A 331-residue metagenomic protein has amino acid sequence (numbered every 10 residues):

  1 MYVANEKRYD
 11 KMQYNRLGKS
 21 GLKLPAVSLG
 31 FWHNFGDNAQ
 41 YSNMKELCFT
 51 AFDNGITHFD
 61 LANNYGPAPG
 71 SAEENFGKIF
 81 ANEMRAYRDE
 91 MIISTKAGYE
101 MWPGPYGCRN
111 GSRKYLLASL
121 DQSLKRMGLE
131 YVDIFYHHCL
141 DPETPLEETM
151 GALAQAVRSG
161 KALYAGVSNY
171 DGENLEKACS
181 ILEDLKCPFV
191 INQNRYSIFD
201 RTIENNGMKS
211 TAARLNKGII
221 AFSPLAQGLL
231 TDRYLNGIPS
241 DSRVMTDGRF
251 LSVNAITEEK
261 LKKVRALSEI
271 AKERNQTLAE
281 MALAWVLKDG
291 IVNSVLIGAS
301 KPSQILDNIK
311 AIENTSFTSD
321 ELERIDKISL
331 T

Functional and structural regions predicted by a protein language model:
M1-M91, R158: N-terminal binding-site loop/beta-alpha segment at the start of enzyme catalytic domains that lines or forms
Y2-E6, K11, T144-T331: Beta/alpha (TIM)-barrel catalytic core signal, keyed to glycine-rich beta->alpha loops juxtaposed to Asp/Glu that bind
G18-G36, S94-C108, Y131, Y136: N-terminal small/glycine-rich loop or linker at the start of catalytic domains across soluble metabolic enzymes
P25-L29, F59-L61, M91-T95, F135-H137 (+4 more regions): Hydrophobic faces of well-ordered beta-strands that scaffold small-molecule active sites in alpha/beta enzyme cores
F35-Q40, N64-A72, D141-P145, G172-E173 (+1 more regions): Acidic-and-aromatic substrate-binding clefts and catalytic sites of carbohydrate-active enzymes
N38-A51, G111-M127, L175-C179: Short, acidic/polar
A39-N43, S71, N75, G107-Y115 (+2 more regions): Alpha-helix N-cap and loop-to-helix initiation/capping positions
L124-T144: Active-site groove signature of glycoside hydrolases
